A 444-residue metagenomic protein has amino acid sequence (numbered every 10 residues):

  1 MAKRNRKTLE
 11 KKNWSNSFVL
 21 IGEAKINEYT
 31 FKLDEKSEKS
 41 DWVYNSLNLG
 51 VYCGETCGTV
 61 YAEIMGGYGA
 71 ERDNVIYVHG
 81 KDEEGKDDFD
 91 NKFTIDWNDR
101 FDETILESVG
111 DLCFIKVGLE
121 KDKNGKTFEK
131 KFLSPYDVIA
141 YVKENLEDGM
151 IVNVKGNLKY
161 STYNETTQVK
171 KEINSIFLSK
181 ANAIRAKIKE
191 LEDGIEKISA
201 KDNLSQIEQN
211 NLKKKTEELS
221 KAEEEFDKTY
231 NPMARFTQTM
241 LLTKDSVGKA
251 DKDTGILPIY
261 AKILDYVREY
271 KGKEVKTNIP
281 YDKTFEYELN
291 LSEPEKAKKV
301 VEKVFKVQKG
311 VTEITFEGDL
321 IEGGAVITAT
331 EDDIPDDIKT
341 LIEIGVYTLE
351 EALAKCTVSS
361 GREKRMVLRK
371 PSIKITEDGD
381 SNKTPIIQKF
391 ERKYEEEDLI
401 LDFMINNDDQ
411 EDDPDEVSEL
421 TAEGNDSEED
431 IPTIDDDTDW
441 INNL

Functional and structural regions predicted by a protein language model:
M1-L444: OB-fold and OB-like single-stranded nucleic-acid-recognition modules and their adjacent interaction interfaces
